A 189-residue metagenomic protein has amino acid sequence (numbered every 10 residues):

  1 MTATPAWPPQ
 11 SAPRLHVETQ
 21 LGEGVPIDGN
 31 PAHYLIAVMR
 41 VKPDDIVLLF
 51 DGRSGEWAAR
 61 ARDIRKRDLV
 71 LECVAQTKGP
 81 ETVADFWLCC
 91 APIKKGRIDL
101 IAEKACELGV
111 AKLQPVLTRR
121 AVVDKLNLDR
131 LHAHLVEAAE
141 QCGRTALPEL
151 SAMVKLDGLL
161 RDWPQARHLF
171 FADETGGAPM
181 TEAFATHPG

Functional and structural regions predicted by a protein language model:
M1-K78, D129: N-terminal positively charged helical leader segments and presequences
P8, M39, P80-T82, R161-P164 (+1 more regions): Solvent-exposed alpha-helices and their adjacent loops that cap or buttress functional pockets in soluble metabolic
V25-I27, V83-W87, G189: Glycine/charged-rich beta-loop-alpha catalytic/anionic-binding loops adjacent to active sites
A32, K155, G177-A178: Short acidic loop-to-helix transition motifs that present clustered carboxylates
G55, A121, G177: Surface-exposed, flexible loop/turn segments at secondary-structure boundaries
A59, L100, K125, T181-E182: Short glycine-/acidic-enriched loop or helix-start segments at secondary-structure transitions that form or flank
Q76-E174: RNA substrate-binding interface of SAM-dependent RNA methyltransferases
L169-G189: Active-site/ligand-binding-proximal alpha/beta "capping" segment
